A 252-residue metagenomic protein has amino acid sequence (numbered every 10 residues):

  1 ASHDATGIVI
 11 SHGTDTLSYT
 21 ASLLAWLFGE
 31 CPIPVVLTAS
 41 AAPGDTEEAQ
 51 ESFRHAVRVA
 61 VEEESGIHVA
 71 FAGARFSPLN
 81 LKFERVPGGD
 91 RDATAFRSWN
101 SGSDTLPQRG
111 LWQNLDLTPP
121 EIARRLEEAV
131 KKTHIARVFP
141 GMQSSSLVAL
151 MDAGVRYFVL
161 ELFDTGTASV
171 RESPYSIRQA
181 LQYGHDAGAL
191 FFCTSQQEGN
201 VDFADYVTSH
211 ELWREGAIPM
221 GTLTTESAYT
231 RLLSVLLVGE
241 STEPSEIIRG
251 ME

Functional and structural regions predicted by a protein language model:
A1-E252: Active-site histidine-anchored catalytic micro-motif
